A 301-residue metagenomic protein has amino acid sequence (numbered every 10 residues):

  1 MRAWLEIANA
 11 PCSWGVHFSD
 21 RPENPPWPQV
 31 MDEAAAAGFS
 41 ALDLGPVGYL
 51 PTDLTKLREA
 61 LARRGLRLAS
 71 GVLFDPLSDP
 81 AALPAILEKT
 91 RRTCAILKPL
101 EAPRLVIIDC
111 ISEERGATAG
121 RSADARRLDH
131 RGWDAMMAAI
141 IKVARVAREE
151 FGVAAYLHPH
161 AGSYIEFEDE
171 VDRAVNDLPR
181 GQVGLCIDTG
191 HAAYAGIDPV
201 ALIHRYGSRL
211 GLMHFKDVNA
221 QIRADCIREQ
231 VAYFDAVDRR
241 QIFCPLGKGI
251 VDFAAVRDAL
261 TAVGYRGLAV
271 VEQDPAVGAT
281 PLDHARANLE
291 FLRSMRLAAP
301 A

Functional and structural regions predicted by a protein language model:
M1-R104, H130, D134-K142, R180-G184 (+2 more regions): N-terminal pre-domain/capping segments
N9-S13, L44-G48, S70-D75, I107-D109 (+4 more regions): A cross-domain feature marking catalytic cores of carbohydrate-active enzymes and several ubiquitous metabolic/repair
F18-P22, A41-K56, P76-E88, A161-F167 (+4 more regions): Acidic-and-aromatic substrate-binding clefts and catalytic sites of carbohydrate-active enzymes
R21-P26, S112-S122, R223-A236: Short, flexible, mixed-charge acidic loops at enzyme active sites
A41-L42, M137-I250, A299-P300: Acidic/histidine-rich catalytic cores of soluble enzymes
L61, I108-E113, N219-Q221: Short glycine-enriched loops at secondary-structure junctions
A82-L185: Active-site acidic/histidine proton-transfer and metal-coordination neighborhood in alpha/beta enzyme cores
K248-A262: A short, acidic, amphipathic alpha-helical segment used as a generic capping/interface helix at domain edges
